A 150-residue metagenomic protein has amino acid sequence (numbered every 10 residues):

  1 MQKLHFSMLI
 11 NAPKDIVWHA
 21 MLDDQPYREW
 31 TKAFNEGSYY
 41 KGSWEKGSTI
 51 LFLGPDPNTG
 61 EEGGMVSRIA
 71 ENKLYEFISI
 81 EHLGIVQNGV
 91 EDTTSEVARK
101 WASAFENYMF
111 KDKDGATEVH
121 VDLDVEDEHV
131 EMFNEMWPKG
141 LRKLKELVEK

Functional and structural regions predicted by a protein language model:
M1-S38: Hydrophobic ligand-binding cavity/cleft-lining segments
K3-S7, K14, T49, G64 (+3 more regions): Intrinsic-disorder/low-complexity, polar/charged segments enriched in Ser/Thr/Lys/Arg/Asp/Glu/Gln
I10-I16, S43, A70-S79, M109-E118 (+1 more regions): A short, structured loop/turn motif at beta-sheet edges
A12, V86, V125-D127: Beta-strand elements of well-folded, non-transmembrane domains
V17-M21, Y27, I50, I69 (+4 more regions): Hydrophobic pocket/interface hotspot
E36-I50, T59-E61: A solvent-exposed, acidic/Ser-Thr-rich amphipathic alpha-helical stretch
D56-D114: Hydrophobic-ligand binding "helix-grip"
R99-A102, D124-K150: A conserved amphipathic terminal alpha-helix motif
